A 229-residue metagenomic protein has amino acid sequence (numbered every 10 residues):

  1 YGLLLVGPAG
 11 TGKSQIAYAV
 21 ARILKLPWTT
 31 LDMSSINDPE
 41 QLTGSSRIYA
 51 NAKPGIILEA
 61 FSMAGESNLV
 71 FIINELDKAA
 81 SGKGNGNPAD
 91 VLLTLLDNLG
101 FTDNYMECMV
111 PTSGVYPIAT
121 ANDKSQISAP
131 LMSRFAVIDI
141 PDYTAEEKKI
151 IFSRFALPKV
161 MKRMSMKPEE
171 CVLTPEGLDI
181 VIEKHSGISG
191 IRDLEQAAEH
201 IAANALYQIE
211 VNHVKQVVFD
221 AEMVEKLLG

Functional and structural regions predicted by a protein language model:
Y1, L24, T43, A64-L69 (+3 more regions): Short loop/turn elements that form and flank the Walker-type P-loop nucleotide-binding site in RecA-like NTPase cores
Y1-M33, S62, A129: Walker A/P-loop
G7, G44, E75: The Walker A (P-loop) glycine that initiates the GxxxxGKT/S ATP-binding motif of P-loop NTPases
I23-K53, A60, E147: AAA+/P-loop NTPase substrate/partner-engagement loops
K53-P54, L69, E75, G84 (+4 more regions): Helical "lid/switch" subdomain of P-loop NTPase nucleotide-binding domains
A64-I72, D103-A121, E169-L173, V218-E222: AAA+/SF3 P-loop NTPase mechanochemical coupling elements
G65, D123-S133, V137-E199, N204-V217: Conserved C-terminal "switch" segment of AAA+ ATPases
I73-P111: Conserved catalytic/switch belt of AAA+ P-loop NTPases
